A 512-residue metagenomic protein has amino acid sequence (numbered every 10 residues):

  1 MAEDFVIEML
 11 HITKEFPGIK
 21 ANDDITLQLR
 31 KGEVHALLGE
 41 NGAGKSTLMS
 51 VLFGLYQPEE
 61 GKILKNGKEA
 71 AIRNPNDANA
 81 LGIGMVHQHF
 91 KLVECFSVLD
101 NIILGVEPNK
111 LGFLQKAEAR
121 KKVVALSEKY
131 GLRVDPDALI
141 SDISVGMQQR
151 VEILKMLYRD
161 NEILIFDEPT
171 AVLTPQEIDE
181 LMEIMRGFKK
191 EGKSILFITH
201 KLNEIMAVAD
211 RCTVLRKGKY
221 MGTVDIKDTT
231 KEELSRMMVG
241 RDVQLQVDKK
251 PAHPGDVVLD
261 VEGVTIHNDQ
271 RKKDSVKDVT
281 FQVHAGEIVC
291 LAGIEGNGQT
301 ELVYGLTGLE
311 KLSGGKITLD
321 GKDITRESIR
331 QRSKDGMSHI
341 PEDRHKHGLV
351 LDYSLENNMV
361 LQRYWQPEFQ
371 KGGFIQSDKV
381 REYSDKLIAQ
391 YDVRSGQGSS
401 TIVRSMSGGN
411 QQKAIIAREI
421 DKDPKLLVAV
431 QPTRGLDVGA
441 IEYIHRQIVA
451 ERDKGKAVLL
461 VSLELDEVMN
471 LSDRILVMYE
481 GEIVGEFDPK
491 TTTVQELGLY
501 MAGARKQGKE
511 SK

Functional and structural regions predicted by a protein language model:
A2-K512: Glycine-rich phosphate-binding loops of nucleotide-dependent enzymes
